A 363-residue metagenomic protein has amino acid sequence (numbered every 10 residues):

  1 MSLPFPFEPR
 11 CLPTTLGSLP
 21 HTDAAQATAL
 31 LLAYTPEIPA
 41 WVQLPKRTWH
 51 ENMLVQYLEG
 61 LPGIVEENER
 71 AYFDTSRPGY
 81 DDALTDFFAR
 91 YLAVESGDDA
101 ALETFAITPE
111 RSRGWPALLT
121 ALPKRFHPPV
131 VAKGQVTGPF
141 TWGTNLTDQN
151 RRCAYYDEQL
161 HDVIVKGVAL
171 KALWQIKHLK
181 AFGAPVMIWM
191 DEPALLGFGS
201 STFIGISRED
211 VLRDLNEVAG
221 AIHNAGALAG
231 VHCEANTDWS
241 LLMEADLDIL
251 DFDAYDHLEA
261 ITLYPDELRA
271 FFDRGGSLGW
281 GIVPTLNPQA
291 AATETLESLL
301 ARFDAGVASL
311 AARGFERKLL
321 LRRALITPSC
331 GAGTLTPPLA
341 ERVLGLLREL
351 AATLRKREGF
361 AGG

Functional and structural regions predicted by a protein language model:
M1-Y156, G276, A312, R322 (+1 more regions): Alpha/beta catalytic barrel-like cores
L32, L118-P129, K177-G183, M243-E244 (+2 more regions): Acidic (Asp/Glu)-rich catalytic clusters
W41-L44, K133-T137, W189-D191, G230-E234 (+3 more regions): A cross-family glycoside hydrolase active-site/sugar-binding cleft signature
E103-T120, E158-W174, S298-G306: Glycine-rich anion/phosphate-binding loops
L119, P123, A172, I176 (+4 more regions): Surface-exposed amphipathic alpha-helices with a cationic face
G134, C153, Q159-D266: Active-site loop segments of alpha/beta catalytic cores
N145-H161, W189-I206, I282-A292, T327-T336: Active-site-proximal beta-alpha loop/turn segments in soluble metabolic enzymes
D248-A361: Catalytic-face loop-and-helix region of soluble metabolic enzyme cores
